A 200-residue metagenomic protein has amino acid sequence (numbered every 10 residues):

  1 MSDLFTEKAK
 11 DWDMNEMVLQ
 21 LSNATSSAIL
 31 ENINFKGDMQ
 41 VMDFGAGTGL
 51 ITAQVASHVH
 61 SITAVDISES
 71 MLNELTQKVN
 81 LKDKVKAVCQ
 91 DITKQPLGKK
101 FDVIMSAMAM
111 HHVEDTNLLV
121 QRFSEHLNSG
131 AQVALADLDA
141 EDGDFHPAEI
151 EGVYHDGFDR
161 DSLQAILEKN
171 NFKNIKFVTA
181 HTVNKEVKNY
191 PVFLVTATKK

Functional and structural regions predicted by a protein language model:
M1-F35, E74: Conserved class I S-adenosyl-L-methionine
L4, D13-L19, A134-P191: C-terminal alpha-helical "lid/dimerization" subdomain adjacent to the S-adenosyl-L-methionine
D38: Phosphate-coordination loops involved in phosphoryl transfer and adenosine-cofactor binding
M42-K94: Class I SAM-dependent methyltransferase SAM/SAH-binding core
M105: A conserved beta-strand element that flanks and buttresses the S-adenosyl-L-methionine
M108-A109: Short catalytic micro-motifs in class I SAM-dependent methyltransferases
L118-Q132: A short glycine-rich, Lys/Arg-flanked "PGG" loop and its adjoining helix->strand segment in the class I
V195-K200: C-terminal lobe and adjacent flexible extensions of AdoMet/dcAdoMet transferase-like proteins
